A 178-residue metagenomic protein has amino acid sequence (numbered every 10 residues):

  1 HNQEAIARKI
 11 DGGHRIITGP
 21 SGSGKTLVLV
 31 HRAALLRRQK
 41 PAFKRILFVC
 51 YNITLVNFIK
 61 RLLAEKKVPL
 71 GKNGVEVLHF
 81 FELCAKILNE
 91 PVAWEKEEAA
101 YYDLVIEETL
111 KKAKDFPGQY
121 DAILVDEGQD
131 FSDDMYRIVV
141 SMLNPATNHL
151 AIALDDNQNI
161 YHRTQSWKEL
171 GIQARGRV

Functional and structural regions predicted by a protein language model:
H1-V92, E108-L110, G118, A122-V178: Conserved helicase motor core of SF1/SF2 NTP-dependent helicases
E95-K96: Cytochrome P450 catalytic domain signature, combining two hallmark sequence patches
L104-I106: Short, well-ordered amphipathic alpha-helical segments that serve as non-catalytic structural scaffolds within diverse
